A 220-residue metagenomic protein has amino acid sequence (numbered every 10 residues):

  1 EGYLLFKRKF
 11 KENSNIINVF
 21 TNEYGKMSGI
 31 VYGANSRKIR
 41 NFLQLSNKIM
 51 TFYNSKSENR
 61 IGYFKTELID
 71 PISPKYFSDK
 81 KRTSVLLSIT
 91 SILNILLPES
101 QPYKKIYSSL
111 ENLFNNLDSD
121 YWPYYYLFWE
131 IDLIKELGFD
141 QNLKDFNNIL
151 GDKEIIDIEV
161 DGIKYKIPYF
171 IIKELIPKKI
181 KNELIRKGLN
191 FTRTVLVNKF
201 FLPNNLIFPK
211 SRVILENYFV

Functional and structural regions predicted by a protein language model:
E1-S14, F20-V220: Non-catalytic alpha-helical scaffolds and adjoining flexible linkers that form interface surfaces for assembly
